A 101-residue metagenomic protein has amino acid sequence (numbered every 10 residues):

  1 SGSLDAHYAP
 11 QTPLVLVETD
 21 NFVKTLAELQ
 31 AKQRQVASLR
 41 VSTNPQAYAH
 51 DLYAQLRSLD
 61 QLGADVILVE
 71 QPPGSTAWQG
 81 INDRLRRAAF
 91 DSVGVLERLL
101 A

Functional and structural regions predicted by a protein language model:
S1-L100: A C-terminal functional module that forms or caps the active site or interfaces directly with catalytic machinery
